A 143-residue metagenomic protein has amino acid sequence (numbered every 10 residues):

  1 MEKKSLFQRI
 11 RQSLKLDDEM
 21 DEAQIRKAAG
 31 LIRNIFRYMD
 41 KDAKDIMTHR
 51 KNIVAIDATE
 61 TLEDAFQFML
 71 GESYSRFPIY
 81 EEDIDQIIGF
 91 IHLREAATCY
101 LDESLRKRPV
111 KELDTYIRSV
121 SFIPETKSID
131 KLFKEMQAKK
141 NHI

Functional and structural regions predicted by a protein language model:
K3-I143: Soluble cytosolic regulatory domains appended to membrane proteins
